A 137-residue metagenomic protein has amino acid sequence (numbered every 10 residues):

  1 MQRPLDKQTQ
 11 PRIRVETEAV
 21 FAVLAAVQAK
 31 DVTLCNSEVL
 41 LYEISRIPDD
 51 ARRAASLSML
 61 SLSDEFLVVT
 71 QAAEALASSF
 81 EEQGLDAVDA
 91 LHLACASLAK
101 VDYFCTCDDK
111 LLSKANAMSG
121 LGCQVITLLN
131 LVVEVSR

Functional and structural regions predicted by a protein language model:
M1-Q2, K7-P48, S61, F66 (+1 more regions): PIN/NYN-family metal-dependent endoribonuclease catalytic core
L5-T9, A72-E81: Short, basic, glycine/proline-bearing loop/turn elements
K7-T17, A26, E82-Q83, A94-R137: Acidic, PIN/NYN-like endoribonuclease modules and their adjacent C-terminal/linker elements
V23, A55-S56, H92: Residues within well-ordered alpha-helices
L40, A73, L91-H92, K110-L111: Alpha-helix capping/helix-boundary segments
D50-S58, K114-G120: Short, aromatic/basic amphipathic alpha-helical patches
R53-Q71: Helix-adjacent hinge/juxtasegments
V68, A87-A90, T106: Short beta-strand scaffold positions
